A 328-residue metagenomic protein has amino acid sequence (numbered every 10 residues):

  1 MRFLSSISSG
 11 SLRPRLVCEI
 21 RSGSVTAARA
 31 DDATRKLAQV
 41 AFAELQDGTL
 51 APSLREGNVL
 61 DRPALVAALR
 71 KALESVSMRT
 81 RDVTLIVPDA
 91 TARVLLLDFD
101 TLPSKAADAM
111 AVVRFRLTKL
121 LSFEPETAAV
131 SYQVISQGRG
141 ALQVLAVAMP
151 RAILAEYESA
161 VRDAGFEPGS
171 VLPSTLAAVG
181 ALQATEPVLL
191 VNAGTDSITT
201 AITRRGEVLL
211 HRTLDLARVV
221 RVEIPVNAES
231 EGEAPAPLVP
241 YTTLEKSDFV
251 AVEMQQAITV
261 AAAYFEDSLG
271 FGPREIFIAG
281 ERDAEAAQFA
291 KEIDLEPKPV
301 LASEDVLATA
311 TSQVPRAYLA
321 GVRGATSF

Functional and structural regions predicted by a protein language model:
M1-F328: Hydrophobic/aromatic-enriched cytosolic interaction surfaces used to assemble or bind macromolecules
